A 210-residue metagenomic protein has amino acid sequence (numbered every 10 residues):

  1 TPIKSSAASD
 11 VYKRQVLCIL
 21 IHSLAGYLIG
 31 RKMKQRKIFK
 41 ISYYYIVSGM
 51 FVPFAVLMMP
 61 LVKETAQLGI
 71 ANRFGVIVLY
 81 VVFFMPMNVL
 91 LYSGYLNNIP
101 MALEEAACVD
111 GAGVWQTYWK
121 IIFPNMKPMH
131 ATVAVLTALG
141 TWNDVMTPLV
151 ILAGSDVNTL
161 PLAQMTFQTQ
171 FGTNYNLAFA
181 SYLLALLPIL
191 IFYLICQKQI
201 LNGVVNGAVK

Functional and structural regions predicted by a protein language model:
K4-K210: A structural signal for multi-pass alpha-helical bundles of membrane permease subunits that mediate small-molecule
